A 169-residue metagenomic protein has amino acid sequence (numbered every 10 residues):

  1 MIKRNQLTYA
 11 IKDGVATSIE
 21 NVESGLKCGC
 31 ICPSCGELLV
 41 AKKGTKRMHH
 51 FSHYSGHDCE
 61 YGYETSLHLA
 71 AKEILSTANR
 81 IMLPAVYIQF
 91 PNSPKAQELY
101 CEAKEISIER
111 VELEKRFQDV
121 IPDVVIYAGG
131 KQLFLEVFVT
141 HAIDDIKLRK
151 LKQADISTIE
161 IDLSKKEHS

Functional and structural regions predicted by a protein language model:
M1-A78: N-terminal cysteine/histidine-rich coordination modules
A10, A70-A71, F117, L133 (+1 more regions): Generic hydrophobic, helix-prone segments enriched in Leu/Val/Ile
S18-V22, L83-E136: Active-site metal-binding core of divalent-cation-utilizing nuclease and nuclease-like domains
G44, V137-F138: Surface loops and adjacent helix of pleckstrin homology
G44-R47, L83, K147: Short linear functional motifs in flexible/disordered or boundary regions
T45-R47, Q118, D155: A short, structural micro-pattern
F134, T140-S169: Electrostatic, structured charged patches in enzyme active sites and in nucleic-acid/phosphate-binding
